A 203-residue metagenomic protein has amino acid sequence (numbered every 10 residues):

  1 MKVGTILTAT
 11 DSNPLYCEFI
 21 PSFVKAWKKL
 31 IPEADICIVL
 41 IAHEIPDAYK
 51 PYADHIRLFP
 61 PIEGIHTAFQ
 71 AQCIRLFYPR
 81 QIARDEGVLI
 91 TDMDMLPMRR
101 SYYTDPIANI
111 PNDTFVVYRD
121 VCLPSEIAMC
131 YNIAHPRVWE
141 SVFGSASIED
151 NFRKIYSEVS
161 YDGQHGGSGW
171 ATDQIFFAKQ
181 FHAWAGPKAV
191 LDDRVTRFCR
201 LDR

Functional and structural regions predicted by a protein language model:
M1-G64: N-terminal anchoring/stem segment of glycosyltransferases
C17-K25, S101-T104, S145-N151, D173-I175: Well-ordered, non-membrane alpha-helical segments in soluble/globular domains
L40-I45, M95, V121-C122: Short beta-alpha junction loops
F69-L76, W170-I175: Conserved glycosyltransferase catalytic-site signature
I74-Y118: GT-A fold catalytic core of metal-dependent nucleotide-sugar glycosyltransferases, centered on the diacidic
R84-D85, M129-G144: Conserved nucleotide-sugar donor-binding and metal-coordinating catalytic region shared by glycosyltransferases
N112-P136: Short beta-strand-to-loop element that shapes/binds the nucleotide-sugar donor at the catalytic cleft/hinge
V138-R203: Catalytic core and acceptor-binding pocket of nucleotide-sugar-dependent glycosyltransferases
